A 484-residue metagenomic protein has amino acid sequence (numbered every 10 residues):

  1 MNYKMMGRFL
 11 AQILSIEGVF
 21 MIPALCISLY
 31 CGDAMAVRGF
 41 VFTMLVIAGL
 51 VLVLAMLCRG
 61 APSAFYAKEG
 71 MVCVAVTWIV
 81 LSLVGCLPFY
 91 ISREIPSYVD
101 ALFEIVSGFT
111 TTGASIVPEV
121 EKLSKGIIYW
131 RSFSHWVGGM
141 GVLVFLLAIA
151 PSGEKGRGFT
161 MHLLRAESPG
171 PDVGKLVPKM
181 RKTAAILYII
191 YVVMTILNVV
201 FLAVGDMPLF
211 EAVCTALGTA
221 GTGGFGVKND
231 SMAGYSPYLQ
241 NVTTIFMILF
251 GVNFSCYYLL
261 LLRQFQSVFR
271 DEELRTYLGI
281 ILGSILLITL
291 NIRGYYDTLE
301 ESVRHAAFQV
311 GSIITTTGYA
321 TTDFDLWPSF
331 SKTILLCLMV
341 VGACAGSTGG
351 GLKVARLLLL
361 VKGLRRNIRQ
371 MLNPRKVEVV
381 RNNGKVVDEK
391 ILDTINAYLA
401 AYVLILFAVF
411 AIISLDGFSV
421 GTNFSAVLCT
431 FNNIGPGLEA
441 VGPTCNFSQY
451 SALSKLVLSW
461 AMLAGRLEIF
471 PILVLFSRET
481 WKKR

Functional and structural regions predicted by a protein language model:
M1-R484: Membrane-proximal intracellular helices of multi-pass ion channels
